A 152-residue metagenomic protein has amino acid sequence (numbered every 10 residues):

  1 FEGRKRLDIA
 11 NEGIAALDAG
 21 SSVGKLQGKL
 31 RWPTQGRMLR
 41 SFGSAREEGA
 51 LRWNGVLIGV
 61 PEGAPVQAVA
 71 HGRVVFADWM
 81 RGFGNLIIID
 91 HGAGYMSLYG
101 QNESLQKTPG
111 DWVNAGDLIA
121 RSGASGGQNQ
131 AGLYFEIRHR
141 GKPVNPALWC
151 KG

Functional and structural regions predicted by a protein language model:
F1-F83, I88, L98, R138 (+1 more regions): Extracytoplasmic/periplasmic cell wall- or extracellular glycan-interacting regions that localize and scaffold envelope
K25, W53-N54, Q101-N102, G123 (+1 more regions): Short beta-alpha junctions and helix-cap segments that line functional grooves
A70, H91, Q101-E103, G123 (+1 more regions): Active-site proximal loops enriched in glycine and acidic residues that flank catalytic Cys/His/Asp and coordinate
A77, G92-W112, G116: Short histidine-centered loop motifs in beta-beta connectors
P109-G152: Conserved, short, structured surface segments that act as functional micro-motifs
